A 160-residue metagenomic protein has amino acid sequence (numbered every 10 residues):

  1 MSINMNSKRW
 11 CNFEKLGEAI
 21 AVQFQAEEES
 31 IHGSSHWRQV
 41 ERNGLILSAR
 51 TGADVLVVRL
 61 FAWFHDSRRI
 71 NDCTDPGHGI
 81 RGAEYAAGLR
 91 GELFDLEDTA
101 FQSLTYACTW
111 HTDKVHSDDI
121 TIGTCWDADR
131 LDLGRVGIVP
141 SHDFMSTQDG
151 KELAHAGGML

Functional and structural regions predicted by a protein language model:
S2-K15, F24-G52, F64, E92 (+1 more regions): Divalent metal-dependent phosphate-bond-processing catalytic cores, especially two-metal-ion Mg2+/Mn2+ enzymes that act
S30, D72-P76, F94: Short gly/ser-rich anion-binding loops that grip negatively charged ligand groups
V40-G44, G77-E92: An active-site-proximal "capping" alpha-helix that borders the catalytic cofactor pocket
G52-L60, L93-T109, T121: Acidic/histidine metal-binding catalytic segments
V55-C73, H78, G82, T105-T112 (+1 more regions): His-Asp-centered metal-binding catalytic motifs of divalent-metal-dependent phosphohydrolases/nucleases
